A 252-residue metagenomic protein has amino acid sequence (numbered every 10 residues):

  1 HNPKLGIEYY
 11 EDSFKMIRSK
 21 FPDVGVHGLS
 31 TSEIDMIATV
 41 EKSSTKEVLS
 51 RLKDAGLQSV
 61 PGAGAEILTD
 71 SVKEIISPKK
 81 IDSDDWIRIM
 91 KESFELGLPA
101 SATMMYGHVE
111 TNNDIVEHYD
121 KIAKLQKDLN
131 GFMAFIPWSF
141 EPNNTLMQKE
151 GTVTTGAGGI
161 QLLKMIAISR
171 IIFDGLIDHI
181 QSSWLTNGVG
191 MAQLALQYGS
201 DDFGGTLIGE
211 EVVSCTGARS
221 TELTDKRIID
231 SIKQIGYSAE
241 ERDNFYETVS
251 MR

Functional and structural regions predicted by a protein language model:
H1-T103, G107-E117, K121-K124: Conserved Radical SAM active-site core
K20, D120-R252: Auxiliary Fe-S-binding modules of radical SAM enzymes
